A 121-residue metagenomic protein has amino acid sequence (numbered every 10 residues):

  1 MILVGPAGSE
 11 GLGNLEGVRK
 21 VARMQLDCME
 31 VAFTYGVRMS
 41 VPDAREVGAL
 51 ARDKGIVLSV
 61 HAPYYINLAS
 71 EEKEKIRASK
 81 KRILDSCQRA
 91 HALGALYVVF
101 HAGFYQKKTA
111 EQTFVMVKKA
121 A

Functional and structural regions predicted by a protein language model:
M1-D85: N-terminal pre-domain/capping segments
R52-D53, A69-A121: Active-site acidic/histidine proton-transfer and metal-coordination neighborhood in alpha/beta enzyme cores
